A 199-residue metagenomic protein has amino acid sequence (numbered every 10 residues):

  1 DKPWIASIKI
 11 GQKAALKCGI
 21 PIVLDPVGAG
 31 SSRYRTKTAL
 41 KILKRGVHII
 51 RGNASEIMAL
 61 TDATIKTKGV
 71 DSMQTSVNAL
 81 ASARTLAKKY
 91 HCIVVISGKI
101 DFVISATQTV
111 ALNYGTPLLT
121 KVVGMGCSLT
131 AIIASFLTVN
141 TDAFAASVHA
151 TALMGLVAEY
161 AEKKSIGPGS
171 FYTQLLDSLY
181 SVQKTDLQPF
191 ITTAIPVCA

Functional and structural regions predicted by a protein language model:
D1-P3, G28-S32, F102, L119: Short, small-residue-enriched loops and turns at beta-alpha junctions that line or gate enzyme active sites
S7-G52: Glycine/small-residue-rich loop that forms an oxyanion/phosphate-binding "nest" at active or ligand-binding sites
R35-T109: Conserved phosphate/ATP/ADP-binding segment of small-molecule kinases
A59, K121-L153: Short, small-residue alpha-helix embedded
S82-A87, A143-A158, L175-L176: Short, well-structured alpha-helical segments that form the helix of a local strand-helix-strand
V110-V123: Short pre-catalytic strand/loop immediately N-terminal to key active-site residues, enriched for Gly-Thr
L156-A199: Charged C-terminal helix
